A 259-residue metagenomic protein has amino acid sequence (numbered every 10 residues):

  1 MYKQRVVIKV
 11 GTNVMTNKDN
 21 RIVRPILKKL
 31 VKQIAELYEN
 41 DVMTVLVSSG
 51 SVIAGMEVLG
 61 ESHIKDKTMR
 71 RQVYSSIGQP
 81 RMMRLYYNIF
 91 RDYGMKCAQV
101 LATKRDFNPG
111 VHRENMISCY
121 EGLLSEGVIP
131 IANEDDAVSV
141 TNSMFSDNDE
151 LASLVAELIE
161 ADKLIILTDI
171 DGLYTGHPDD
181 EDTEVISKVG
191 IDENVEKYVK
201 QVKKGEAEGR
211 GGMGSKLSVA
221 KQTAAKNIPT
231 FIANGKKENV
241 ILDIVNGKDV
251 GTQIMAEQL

Functional and structural regions predicted by a protein language model:
M1-L259: C-terminal catalytic "cap/lid" subdomain
